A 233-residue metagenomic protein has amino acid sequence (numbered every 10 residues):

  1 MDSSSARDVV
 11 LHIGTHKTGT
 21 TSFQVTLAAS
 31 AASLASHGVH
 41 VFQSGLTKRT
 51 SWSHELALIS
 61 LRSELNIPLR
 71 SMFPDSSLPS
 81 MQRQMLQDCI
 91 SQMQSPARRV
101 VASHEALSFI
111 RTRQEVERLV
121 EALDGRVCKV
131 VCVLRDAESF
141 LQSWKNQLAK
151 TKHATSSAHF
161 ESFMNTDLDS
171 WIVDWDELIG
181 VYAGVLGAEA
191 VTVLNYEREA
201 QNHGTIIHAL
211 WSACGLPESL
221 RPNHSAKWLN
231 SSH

Functional and structural regions predicted by a protein language model:
M1-H233: Anion-recognition interface
